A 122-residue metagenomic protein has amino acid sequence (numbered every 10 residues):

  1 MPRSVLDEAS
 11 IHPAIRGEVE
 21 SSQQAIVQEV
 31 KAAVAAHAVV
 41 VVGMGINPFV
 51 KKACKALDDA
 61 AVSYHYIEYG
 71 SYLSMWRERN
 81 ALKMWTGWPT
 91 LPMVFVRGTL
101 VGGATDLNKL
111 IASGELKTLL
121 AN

Functional and structural regions predicted by a protein language model:
M1-V34: N-terminal leader/targeting and pre-domain segments
I26-I67: Local sequence-structure signature of Cys/Sec-based thiol-disulfide redox active-site neighborhoods
A35, V39, D58, V62 (+3 more regions): Short amphipathic alpha-helices and their capping/turn residues within compact interaction modules
I67-L73: Short beta->alpha junction loops
L73-R79: Structural motif
L82-K83: The conserved cystathionine-beta-synthase
T86-F95, G102: Structural micro-motif
V96-N122: Non-catalytic, surface beta->alpha helical segment in thiol-disulfide oxidoreductase systems
